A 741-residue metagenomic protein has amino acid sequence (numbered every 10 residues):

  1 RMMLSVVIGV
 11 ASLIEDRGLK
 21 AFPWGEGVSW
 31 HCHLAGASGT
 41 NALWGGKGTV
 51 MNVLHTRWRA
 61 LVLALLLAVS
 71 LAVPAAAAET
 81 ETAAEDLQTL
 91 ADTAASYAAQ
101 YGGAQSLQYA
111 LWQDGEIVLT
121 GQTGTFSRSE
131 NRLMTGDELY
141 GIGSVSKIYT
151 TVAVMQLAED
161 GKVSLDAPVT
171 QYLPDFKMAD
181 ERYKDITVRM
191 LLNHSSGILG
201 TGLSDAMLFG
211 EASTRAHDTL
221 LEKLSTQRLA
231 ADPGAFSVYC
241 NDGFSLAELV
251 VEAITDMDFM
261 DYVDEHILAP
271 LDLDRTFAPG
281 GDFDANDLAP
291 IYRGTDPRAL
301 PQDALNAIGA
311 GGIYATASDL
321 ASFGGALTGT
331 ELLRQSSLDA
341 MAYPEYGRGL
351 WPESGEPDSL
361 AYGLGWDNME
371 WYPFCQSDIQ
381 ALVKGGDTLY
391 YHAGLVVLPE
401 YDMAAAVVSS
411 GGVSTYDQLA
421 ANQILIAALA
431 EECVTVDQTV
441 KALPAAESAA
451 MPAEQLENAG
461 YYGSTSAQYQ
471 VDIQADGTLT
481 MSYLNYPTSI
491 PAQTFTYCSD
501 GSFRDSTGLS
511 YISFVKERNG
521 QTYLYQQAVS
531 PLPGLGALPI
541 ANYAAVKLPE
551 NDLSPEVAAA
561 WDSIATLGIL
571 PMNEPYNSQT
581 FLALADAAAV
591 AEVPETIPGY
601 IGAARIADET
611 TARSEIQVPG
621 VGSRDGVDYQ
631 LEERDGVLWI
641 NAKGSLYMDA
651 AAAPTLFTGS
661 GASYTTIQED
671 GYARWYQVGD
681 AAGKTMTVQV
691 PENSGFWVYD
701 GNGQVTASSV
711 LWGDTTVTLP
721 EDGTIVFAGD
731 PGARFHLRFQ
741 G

Functional and structural regions predicted by a protein language model:
N52-V62: Bacterial N-terminal signal peptides that target proteins for export
V62-S70: Bacterial N-terminal signal peptides
L71-T80: Sec-dependent signal peptide cleavage junction
T80-Q113, I117, D264, Q302-G741: Catalytic loop of the DD-peptidase/beta-lactamase superfamily, centered on the K-T-G motif and neighboring
A98-L133, L165, L208-T214, D272-D274 (+2 more regions): A short, well-structured edge-of-sheet supersecondary motif
Y101-A110, S129-L191, A230-D242, I308-G311: Short active-site loop at a secondary-structure junction that contains or immediately precedes the catalytic residue(s)
S127, E181-G394: Short, surface-exposed loop or secondary-structure junction motifs that flank catalytic or metal-binding residues
